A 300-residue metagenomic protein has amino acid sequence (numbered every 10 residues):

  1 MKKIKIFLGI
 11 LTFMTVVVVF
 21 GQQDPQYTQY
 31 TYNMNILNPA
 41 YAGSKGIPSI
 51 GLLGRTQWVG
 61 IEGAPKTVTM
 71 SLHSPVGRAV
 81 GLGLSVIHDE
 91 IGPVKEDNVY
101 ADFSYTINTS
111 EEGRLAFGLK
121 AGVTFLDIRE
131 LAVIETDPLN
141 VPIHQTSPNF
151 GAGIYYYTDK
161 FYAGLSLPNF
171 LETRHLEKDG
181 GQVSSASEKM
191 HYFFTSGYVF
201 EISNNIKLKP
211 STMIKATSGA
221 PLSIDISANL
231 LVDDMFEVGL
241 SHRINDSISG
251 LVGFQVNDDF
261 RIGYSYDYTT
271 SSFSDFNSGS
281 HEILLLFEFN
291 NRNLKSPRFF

Functional and structural regions predicted by a protein language model:
M1-L8: Bacterial N-terminal signal peptides that target proteins for export
K5, V17-Q23: Sec/Tat signal peptide C-region and signal peptidase I cleavage site
L8-V16: Bacterial N-terminal signal peptides
T15-V18, Q182: Residues in and immediately flanking transmembrane alpha helices
Q22-F300: Subset of outer-membrane beta-barrel
